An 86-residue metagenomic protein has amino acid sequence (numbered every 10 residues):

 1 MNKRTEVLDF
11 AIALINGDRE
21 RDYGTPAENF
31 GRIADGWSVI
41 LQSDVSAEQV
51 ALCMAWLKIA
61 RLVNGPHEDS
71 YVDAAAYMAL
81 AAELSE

Functional and structural regions predicted by a protein language model:
M1-E86: Intrinsically disordered, low-complexity regulatory regions that flank transcription factor DNA-binding cores
